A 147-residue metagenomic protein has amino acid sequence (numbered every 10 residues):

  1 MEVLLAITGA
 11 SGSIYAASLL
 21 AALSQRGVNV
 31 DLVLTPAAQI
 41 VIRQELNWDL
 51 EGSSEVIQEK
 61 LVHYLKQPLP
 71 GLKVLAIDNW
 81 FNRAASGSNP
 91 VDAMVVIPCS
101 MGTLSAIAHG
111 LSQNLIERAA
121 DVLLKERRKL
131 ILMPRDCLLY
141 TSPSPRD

Functional and structural regions predicted by a protein language model:
M1-E2, V28-N29, P70-G71, N89-A93 (+1 more regions): Short coil/turn connectors at secondary-structure junctions
E2-Q39: N-terminal phosphate-binding or glycine-rich loops at protein starts, especially the Walker A/P-loop of NTPases
V33-T35, I77, M133: Generic beta-sheet signal
P36-Q58: N-terminal beta-loop-helix "entrance" segment that forms/cooperates in small-molecule cofactor or anionic ligand
E59-P90: A structured beta-alpha segment of the ubiquitous adenosine-cofactor-binding alpha/beta core
N79-L139: Helix-loop-strand module that forms the ligand-binding subsite of alpha/beta enzymes
Y140-D147: Conserved small/polar residues in nucleotide/adenosyl-binding loops
